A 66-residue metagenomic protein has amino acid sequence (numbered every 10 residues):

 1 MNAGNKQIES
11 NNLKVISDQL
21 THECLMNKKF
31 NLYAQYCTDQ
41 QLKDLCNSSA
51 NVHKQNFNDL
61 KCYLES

Functional and structural regions predicted by a protein language model:
M1-S66: Amphipathic alpha-helical hairpins
